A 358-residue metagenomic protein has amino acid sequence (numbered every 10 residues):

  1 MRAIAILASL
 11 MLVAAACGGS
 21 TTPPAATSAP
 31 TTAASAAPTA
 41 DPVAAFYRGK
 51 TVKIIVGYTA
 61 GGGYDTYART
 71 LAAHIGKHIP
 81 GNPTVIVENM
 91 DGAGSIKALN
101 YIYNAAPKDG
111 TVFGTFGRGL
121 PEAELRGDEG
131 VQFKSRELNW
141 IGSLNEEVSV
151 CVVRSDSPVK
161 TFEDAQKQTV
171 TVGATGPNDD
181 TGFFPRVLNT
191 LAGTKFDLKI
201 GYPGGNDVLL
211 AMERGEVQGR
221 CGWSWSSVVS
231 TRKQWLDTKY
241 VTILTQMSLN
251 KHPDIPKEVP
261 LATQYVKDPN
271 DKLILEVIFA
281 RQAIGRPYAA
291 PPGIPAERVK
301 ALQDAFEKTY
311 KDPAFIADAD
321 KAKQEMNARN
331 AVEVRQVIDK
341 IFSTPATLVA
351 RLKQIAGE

Functional and structural regions predicted by a protein language model:
C17-S28: Bacterial lipoprotein signal-peptidase II cleavage site
A33, G49-T59, V85-E88, V112-F113 (+1 more regions): Short, well-ordered beta-strand elements
F46-K50, D237-I243, K257, Y265-D268 (+3 more regions): An extracytoplasmic/periplasmic, membrane-proximal ligand-sensing/linker region
V52, K77-I79, Y101-V112, L120-G215 (+2 more regions): Hinge/capping helix and adjacent helix->loop/strand transition within the periplasmic-binding protein
K53-A68, D91-G94, G173-D180: Extracytoplasmic "Venus flytrap"
Y58, T84-G92, N139-W140, G173-T175 (+3 more regions): Short beta-strand-to-loop elements that line the ligand-binding cleft of bilobed periplasmic-binding protein-like
R118-G130, G182, R186-L191, G219-Y265: A ligand-binding cleft/hinge motif common to bilobed small-molecule-binding domains
